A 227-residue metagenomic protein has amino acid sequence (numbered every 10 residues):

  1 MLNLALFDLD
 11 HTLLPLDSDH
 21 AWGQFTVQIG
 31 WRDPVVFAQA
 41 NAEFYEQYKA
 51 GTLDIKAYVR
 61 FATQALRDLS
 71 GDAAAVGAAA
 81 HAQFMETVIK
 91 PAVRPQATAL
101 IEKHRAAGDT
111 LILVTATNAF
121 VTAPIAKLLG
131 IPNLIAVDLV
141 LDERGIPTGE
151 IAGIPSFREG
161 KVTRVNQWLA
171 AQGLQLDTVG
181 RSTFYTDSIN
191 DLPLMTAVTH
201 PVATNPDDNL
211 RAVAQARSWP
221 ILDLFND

Functional and structural regions predicted by a protein language model:
M1-L4, L9-D138: Alpha-helical substrate-recognition element adjacent to the catalytic core
L2-L4, A79, E86-I112, A116-D227: C-terminal cap/substrate-recognition subdomain and adjoining C-terminal extension of metal-dependent phosphatase-like
